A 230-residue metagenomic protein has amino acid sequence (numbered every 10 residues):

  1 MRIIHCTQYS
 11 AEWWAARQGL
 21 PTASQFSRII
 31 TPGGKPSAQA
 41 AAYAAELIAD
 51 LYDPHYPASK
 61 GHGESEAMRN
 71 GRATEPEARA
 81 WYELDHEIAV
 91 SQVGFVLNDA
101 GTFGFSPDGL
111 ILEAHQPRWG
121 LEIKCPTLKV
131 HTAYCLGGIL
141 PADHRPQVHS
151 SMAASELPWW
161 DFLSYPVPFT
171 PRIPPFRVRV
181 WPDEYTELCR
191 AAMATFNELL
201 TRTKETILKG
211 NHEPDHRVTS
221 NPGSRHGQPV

Functional and structural regions predicted by a protein language model:
M1, E77-W81, L163-V167: Intrinsically disordered, low-complexity boundary segments flanking structured domains
M1-A73, E213, R217-V230: Charged, glycine-rich intrinsically disordered N-terminal tails and low-complexity linkers that flank
A45, R79, V148: Generic structural marker for isolated residues within well-ordered, non-membrane alpha-helices of soluble domains
G63, E77, L121-K124: Extended, charge-rich alpha-helical segments
A67-V90: Acidic-basic catalytic patches of nuclease active cores, encompassing PD-(D/E)XK and other metal-cofactor nuclease
H86-L200, K204: Nucleic-acid nuclease catalytic cores
R190-V230: Non-catalytic C-terminal interaction segments of nucleic acid-processing enzymes
